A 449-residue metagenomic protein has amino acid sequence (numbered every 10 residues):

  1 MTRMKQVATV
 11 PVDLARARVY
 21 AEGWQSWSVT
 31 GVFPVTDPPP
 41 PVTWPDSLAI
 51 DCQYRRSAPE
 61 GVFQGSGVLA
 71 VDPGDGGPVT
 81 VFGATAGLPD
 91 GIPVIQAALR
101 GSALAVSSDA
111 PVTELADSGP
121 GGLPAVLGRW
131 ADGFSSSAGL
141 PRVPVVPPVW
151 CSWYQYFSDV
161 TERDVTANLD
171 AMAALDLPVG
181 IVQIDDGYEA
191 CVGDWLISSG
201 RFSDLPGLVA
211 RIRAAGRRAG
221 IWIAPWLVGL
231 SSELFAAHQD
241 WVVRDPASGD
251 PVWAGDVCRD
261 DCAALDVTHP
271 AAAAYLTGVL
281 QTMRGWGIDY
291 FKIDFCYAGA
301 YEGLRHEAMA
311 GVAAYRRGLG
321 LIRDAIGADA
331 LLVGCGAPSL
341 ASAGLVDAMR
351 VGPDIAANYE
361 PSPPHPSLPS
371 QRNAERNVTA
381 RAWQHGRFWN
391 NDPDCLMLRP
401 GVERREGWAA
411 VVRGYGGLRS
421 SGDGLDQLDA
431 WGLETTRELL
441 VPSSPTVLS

Functional and structural regions predicted by a protein language model:
M1-R129: N-terminal accessory beta-strand-rich subdomains and adjacent acidic, glycine-rich linkers that precede catalytic cores
V146-W150, Q155-Q281, Y290, C296-E307: Aromatic-lined carbohydrate-binding/catalytic grooves of carbohydrate-active enzymes
Y156-V160, E189-V192, W226-S231, A298-E302 (+5 more regions): Flexible loop/turn segments at secondary-structure boundaries
L205-I212, R217, A310-L331: Alpha-helix-loop-beta-strand connector modules within alpha/beta enzyme cores
L234-A274, G278, R317-L428: Glycan-recognition surfaces
G287-D289, R350-V351: Glycine-enriched alpha-helix->loop->beta-strand junction motifs that scaffold or abut catalytic
G303-G311, L345-A348: Short glycine/threonine-rich loop-to-helix capping motif typified by GTGT followed within a few residues by an Asp-Pro
Q427-S449: Non-catalytic C-terminal accessory modules of carbohydrate-active enzymes
